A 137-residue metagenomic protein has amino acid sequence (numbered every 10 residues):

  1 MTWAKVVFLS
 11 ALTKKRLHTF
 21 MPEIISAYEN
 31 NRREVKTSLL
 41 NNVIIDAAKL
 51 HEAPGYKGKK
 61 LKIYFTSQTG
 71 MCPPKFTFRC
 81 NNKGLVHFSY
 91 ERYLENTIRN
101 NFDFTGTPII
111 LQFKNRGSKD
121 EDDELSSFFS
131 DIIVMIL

Functional and structural regions predicted by a protein language model:
M1-F129, I133-L137: C-terminal-of-GTPase-core extension/linker across diverse P-loop GTPases
